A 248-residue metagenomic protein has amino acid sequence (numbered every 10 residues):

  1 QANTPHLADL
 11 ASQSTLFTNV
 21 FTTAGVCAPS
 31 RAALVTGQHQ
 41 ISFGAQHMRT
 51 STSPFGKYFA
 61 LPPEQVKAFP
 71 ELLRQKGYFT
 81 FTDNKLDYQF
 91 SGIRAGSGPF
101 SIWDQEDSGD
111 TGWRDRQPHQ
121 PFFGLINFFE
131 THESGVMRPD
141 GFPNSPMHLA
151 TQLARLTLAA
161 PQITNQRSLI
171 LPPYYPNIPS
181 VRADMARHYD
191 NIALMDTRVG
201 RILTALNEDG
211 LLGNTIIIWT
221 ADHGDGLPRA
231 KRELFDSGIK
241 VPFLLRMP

Functional and structural regions predicted by a protein language model:
Q1-A2, M48, R114-P248: Active-site-proximal cap/lid insertion segments
Q1-K67, L72-Y78: Active-site segment of extracytoplasmic enzymes that catalyze sulfate/phosphate-ester chemistry
N3-L7, V66, G96-P99, E106 (+2 more regions): Amphipathic alpha-helical segments in well-structured domains
L16, T23-A28, Q40-I41, L86-F90 (+2 more regions): Solvent-exposed loop/turn segments at secondary-structure junctions within structured extracellular/periplasmic domains
T22, R31-A32, I93-A95, G135-P139 (+1 more regions): Short aromatic-enriched loop/helix-cap "lid" or pocket-rim segments at secondary-structure transitions that line
I41-A45, F81, G96-F128: Acidic, His- and aromatic-enriched active-site or binding-groove loops in soluble protein domains that engage sugars
K76-F90: Short, well-structured beta-strand/strand-turn elements
